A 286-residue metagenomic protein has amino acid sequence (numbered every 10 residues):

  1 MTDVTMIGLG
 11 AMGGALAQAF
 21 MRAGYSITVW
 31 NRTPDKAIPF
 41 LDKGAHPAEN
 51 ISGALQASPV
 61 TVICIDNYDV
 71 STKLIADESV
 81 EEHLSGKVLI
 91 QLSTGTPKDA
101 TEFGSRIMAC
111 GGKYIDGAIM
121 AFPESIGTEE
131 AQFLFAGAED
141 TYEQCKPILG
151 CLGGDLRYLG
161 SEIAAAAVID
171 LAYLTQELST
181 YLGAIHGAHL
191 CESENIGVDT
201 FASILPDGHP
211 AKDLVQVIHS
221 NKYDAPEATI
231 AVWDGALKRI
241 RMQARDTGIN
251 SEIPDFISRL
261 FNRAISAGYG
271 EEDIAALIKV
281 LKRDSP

Functional and structural regions predicted by a protein language model:
M1-I63, K87, P123: NAD(P)+-binding Rossmann beta1-loop-alpha1 motif at the extreme N-terminus of oxidoreductases
V4, T94-L174: Rossmann-fold dinucleotide-binding core
I27, P47, Y114-I115, L156 (+2 more regions): Hydrophobic beta-strand scaffold residues
A45-A48, C64, E81, M108-A109 (+3 more regions): Short, hinge-like loop/turn segments at secondary-structure boundaries
I51-K113: Rossmann-fold NAD(P) dinucleotide-binding segment
A165-D284: Helical "substrate-binding/catalytic lid" subdomain of Rossmann-like NAD(P)-dependent dehydrogenases/reductases
